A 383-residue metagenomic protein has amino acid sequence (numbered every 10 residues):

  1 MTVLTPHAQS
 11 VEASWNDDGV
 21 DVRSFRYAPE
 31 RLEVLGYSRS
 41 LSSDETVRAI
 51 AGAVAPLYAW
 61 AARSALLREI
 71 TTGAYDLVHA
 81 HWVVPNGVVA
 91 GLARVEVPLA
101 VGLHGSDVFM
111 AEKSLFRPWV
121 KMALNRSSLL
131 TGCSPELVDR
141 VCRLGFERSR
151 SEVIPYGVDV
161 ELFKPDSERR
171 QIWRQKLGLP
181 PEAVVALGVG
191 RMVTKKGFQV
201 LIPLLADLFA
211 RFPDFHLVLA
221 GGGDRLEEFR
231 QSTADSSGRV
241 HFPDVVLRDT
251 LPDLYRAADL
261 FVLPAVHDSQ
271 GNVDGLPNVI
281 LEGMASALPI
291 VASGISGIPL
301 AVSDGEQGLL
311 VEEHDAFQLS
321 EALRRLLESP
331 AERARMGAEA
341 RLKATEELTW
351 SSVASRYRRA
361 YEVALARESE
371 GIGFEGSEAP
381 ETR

Functional and structural regions predicted by a protein language model:
H7, E136, G157: Carbohydrate-associated surface elements
T131, P180-K196, I202-A206: Conserved donor-binding/catalytic core segment of Leloir-type glycosyltransferases
K164-L179: A short helix/loop element that forms part of the nucleotide-sugar donor recognition site in Leloir-type
E227-T250: Nucleotide-activated donor-binding/catalytic signature segment of Leloir-type glycosyltransferases, i.e., the conserved
R256-V273, L288: Acidic donor-binding loop of glycosyltransferase active sites
I280, A285, P289-A292, V302: Short hydrophobic beta-strand element within catalytic cores of glycosyltransferases and related nucleotide-activated
D304-G305, L309-A316, R325-A331: Conserved acidic donor-binding segment of nucleotide-sugar-dependent glycosyltransferases
Q318, R325, E332-E347, R359: A short, well-ordered alpha-helix in the C-terminal region of glycosyltransferases
